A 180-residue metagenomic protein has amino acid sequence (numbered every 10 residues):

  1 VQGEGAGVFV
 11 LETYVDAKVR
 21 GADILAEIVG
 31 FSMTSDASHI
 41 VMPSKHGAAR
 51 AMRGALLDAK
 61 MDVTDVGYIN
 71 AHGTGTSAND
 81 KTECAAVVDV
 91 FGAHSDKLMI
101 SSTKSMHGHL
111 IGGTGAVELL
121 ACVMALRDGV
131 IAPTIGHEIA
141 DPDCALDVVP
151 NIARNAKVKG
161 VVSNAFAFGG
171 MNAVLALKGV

Functional and structural regions predicted by a protein language model:
V1-D16, T114-V180: Conserved beta-strand-centric core segments of catalytic alpha/beta enzyme folds
V1-M61, G67-Y68: Condensing-enzyme catalytic core mediating Claisen C-C bond formation in acyl metabolism
A17-D23, V63, S95, R127-T134: Phosphate-handling active-site elements
L25, S95-K97, V158: A generic structural signal for alpha->beta connector loops
G30-K45, A71-D80, K97-D147: Acyl-CoA/ACP chain-elongation machinery
A51-A59, A86, V90, C122 (+1 more regions): Stable alpha-helical structural segments in soluble proteins, enriched in small hydrophobic residues
Y68-A71, S163: Conserved beta-strand positions
N79-A93: Active-site-proximal gating segment of KS-fold condensing enzymes and close homologs
